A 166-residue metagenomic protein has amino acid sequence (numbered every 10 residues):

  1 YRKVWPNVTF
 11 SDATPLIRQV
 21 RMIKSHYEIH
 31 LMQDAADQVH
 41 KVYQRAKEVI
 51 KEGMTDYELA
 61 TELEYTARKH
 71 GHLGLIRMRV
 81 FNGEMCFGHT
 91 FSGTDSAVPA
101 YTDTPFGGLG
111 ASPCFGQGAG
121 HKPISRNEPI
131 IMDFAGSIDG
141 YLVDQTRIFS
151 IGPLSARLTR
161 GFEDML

Functional and structural regions predicted by a protein language model:
Y1-L166: Active-site neighborhoods and metal-handling regions in enzymes and metal-associated proteins
